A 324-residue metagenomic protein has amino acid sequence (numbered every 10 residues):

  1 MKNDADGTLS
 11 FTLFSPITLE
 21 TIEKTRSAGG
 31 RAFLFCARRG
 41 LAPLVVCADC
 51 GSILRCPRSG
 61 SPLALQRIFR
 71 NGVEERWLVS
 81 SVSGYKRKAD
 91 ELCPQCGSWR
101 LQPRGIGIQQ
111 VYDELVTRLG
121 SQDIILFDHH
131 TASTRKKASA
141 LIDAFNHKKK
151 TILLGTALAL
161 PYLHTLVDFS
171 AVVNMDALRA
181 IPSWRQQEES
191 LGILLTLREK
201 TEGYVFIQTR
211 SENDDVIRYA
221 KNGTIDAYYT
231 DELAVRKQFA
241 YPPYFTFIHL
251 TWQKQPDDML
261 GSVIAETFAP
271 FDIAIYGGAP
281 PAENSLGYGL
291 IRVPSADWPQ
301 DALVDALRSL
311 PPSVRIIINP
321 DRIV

Functional and structural regions predicted by a protein language model:
M1-D258, V324: Inter-lobe coupling/hinge segments of SF2-like helicase ATPases
I53-P57, S121, E202, F268-A274 (+1 more regions): Structural alpha-beta junctions
R76-S83, N284-A296: A generic structural motif
T224-D226, P256-Y276: Short amphipathic alpha-helix segments
K254-D257, I291-D301: Helix N-cap motif at beta-to-alpha junctions
L260-A269, P299-P311: Short amphipathic alpha-helices in soluble, non-transmembrane regions that often serve as interface/regulatory elements
F268-P270, A274-L290: A carboxyl-terminal module marker
D272-G278, L307-V324: Conserved short beta-strand edge segments in small beta-sheet-based binding/regulatory domains
